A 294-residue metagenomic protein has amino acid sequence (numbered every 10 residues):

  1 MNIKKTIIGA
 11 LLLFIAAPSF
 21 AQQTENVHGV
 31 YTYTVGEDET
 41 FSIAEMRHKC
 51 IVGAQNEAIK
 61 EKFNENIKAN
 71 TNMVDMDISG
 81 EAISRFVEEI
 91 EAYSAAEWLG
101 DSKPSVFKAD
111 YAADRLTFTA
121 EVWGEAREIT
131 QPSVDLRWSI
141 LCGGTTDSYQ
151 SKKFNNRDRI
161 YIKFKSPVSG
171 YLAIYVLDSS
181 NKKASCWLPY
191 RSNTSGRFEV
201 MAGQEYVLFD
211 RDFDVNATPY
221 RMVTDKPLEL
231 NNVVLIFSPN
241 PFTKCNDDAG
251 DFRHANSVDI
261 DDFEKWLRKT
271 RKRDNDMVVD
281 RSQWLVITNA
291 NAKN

Functional and structural regions predicted by a protein language model:
M1-I8: Bacterial N-terminal signal peptides that target proteins for export
L11-F14: Repetitive helical segments and hydrophobic/amphipathic motifs
A16-P18: N-terminal signal peptide c-region/cleavage motif recognized by signal peptidases
Q23-T24, H28-R47, E57, E61-N294: Secretory-pathway glycoprotein ectodomains that are cysteine- and/or Ser/Thr/Pro-rich
A54: Short, surface-exposed polybasic-aromatic patches that bind anionic ligands, especially phosphate groups
